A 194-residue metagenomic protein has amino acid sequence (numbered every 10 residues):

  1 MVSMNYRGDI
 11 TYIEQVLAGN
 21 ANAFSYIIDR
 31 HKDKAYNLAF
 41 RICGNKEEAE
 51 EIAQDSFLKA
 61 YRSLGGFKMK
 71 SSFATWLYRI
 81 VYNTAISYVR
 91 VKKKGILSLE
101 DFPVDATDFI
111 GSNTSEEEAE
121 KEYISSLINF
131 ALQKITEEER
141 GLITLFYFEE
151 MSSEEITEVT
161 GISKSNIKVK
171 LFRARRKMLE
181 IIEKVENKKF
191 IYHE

Functional and structural regions predicted by a protein language model:
M1-D33, Q133, E154, E180 (+1 more regions): N-terminal module of bacterial RNA polymerase sigma factors
V2-Y6, Q15, L97, L127 (+2 more regions): C-terminal edge and immediately downstream basic/flexible tail or linker adjoining helix-turn-helix-like DNA-binding
N5-Y6, G95-E122, S152: Internal acidic/polar
L17-A18, F57-S72, V91-K93: Sigma70-family region 2
I28-K46, S63, L132, I181-K184: Amphipathic, Lys/Arg- and hydrophobic-enriched alpha-helical face
N37, E51-L58, S71-N83: Structural recognition of an alpha-helix C-terminal capping motif at a helix-to-coil junction
G65-M69, R79-L99: Arg/Lys-rich amphipathic alpha helix in sigma70-family domain 2
I86, A131, E139, F148 (+1 more regions): DNA-recognition helix of helix-turn-helix
